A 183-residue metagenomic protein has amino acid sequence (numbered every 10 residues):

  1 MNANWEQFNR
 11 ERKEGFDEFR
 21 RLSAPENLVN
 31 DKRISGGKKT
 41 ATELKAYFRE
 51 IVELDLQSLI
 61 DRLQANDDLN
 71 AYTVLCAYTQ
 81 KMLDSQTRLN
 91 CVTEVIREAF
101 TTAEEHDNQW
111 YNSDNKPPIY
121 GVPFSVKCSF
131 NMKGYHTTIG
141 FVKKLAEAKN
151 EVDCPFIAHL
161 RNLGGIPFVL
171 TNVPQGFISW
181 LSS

Functional and structural regions predicted by a protein language model:
N2-S183: Gly/Ser-rich catalytic/binding loops embedded in alpha/beta enzyme cores
